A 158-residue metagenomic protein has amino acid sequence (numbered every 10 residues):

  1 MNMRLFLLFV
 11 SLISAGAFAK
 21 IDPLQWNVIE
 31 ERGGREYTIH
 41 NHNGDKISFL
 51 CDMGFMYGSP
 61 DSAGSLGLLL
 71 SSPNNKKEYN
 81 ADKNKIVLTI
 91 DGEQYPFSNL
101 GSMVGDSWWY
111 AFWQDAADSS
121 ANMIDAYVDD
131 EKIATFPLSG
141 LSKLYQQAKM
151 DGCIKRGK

Functional and structural regions predicted by a protein language model:
M1-N2, A19: Generic cytosolic/nucleocytoplasmic N-terminal low-complexity/intrinsically disordered segments
N2-F9: Sec-dependent signal peptide recognition, specifically the positively charged N-region followed immediately by
S14-G16: N-terminal signal peptide c-region/cleavage motif recognized by signal peptidases
A19-D115, S119-K158: A generic "folded-domain core" signal
